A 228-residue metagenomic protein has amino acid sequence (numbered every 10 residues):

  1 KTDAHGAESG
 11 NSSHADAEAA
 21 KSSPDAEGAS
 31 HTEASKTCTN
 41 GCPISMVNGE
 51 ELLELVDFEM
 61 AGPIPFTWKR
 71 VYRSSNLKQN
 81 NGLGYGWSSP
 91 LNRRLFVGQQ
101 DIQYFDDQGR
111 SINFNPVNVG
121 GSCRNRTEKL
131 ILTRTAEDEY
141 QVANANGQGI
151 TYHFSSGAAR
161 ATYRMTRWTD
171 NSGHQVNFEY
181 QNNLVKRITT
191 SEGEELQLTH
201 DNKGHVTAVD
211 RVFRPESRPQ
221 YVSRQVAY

Functional and structural regions predicted by a protein language model:
K1-R126: Short secondary-structure "cap/edge" segments that initiate or terminate local elements
S74, L83-Y85, Q100-Y228: Extended charged/polar low-complexity repeat regions
